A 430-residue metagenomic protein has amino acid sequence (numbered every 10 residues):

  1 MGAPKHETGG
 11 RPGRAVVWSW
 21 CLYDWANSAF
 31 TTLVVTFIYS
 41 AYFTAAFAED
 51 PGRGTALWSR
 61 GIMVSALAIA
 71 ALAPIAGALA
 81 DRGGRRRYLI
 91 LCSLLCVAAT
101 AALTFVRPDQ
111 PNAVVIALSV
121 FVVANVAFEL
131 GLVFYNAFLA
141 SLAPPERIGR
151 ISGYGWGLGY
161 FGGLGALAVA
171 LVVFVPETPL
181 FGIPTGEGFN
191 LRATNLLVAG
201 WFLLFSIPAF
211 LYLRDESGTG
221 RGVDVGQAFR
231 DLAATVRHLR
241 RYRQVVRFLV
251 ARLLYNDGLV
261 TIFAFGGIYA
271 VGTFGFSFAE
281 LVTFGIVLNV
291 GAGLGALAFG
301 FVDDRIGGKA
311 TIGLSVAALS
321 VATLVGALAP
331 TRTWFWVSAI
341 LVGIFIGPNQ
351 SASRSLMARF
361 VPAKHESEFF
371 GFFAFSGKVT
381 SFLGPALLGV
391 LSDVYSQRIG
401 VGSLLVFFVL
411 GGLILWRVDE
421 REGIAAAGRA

Functional and structural regions predicted by a protein language model:
G2-W18, R214-V250: Juxtamembrane intracellular "pre-TM" segments in multi-pass secondary transporters
T32-T55, A264-L281: Short amphipathic helix-loop junctions that connect adjacent transmembrane helices in Major Facilitator Superfamily/SLC
G52, F174-G200, V390-F408: A membrane-interface helix-boundary motif in multi-pass transporters
A71-G84, L294-G308, S392: Helix-to-loop junctions at the C-terminal end of transmembrane segments in multipass secondary transporters
R87-A102, A310-V325: Structural signature of the two symmetry-related core transmembrane helices
T104, W201-Y212, S403-A430: Multi-pass alpha-helical transporter architecture, strongest for 12-TM Major Facilitator/SLC carriers used
T104-S119, A327-A339: Helix-loop junctions at membrane interfaces in 12-TM secondary transporters
L130-A143, P348-V361: Intracellular juxtamembrane helix-capping segments at the cytosolic ends of symmetry-related transmembrane helices
